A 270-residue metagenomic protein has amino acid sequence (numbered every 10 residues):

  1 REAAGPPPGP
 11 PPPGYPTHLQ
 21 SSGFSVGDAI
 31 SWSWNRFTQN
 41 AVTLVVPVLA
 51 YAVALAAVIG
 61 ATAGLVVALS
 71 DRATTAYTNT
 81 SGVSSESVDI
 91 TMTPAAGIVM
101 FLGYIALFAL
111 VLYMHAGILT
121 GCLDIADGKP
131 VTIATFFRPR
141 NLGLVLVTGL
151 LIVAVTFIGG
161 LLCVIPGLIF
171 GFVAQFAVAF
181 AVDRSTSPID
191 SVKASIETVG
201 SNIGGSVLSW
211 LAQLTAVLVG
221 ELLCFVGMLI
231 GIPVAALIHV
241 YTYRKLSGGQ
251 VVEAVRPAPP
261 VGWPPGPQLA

Functional and structural regions predicted by a protein language model:
R1-S22, V252-A270: Intrinsically disordered, low-complexity Pro/Gly-rich regions
E2-A3, S84-I90, F101-Y104, G143-L144 (+2 more regions): Short, functional N-terminal and low-complexity linear motifs
G9-T17, T93-K129, V153-D190, V217 (+1 more regions): Selective recognition of hydrophobic, aromatic-rich stretches within alpha-helical transmembrane segments of polytopic
P11-D124, G149: Short, small/hydrophobic-residue-rich motifs at membrane-helix boundaries and re-entrant hairpins of integral membrane
G27-A54, P130-G159, V173-E221: Interfacial aromatic "cap" segments that immediately flank transmembrane helices in multipass membrane proteins
P47, A54-V58, V66, S70 (+10 more regions): Short, surface-exposed, charged/polar-biased interaction segments
A61-V66, A73, A174, S206 (+2 more regions): Short alpha-helix boundary/capping motifs
T78-P94, F180-L208, L237-P264: Alpha-helical transmembrane segments and their immediate juxtamembrane interface regions
